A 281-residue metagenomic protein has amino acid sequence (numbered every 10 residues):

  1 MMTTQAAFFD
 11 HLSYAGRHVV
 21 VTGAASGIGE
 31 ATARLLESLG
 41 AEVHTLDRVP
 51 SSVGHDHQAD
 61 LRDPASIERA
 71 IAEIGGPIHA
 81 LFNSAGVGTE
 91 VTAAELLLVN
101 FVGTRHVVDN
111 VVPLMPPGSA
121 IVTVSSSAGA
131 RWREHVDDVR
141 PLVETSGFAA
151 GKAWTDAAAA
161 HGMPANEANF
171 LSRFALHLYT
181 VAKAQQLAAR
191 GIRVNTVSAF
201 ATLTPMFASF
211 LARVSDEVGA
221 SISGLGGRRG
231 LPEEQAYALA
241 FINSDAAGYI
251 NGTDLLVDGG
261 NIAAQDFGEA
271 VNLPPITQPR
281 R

Functional and structural regions predicted by a protein language model:
M2-D10, N251-R281: Short C-terminal tail/terminal secondary-structure segment of NAD(P)H-dependent dehydrogenase/reductase domains
H18, A25-S26: Conserved glycine-rich cofactor-binding loop
A25, A31-R34: N-terminal Rossmann NAD(P)H-binding glycine-rich loop of SDR-like oxidoreductase domains
R48-A65: Rossmann-fold cofactor-recognition segment
G88-T89, A94, P117-A189, A199-L203: Catalytic loop of short-chain dehydrogenase/reductase
H106, A168-N169, F174-H177, T196 (+3 more regions): C-terminal helical subdomain
P113, Q185-Q186, G248: Alpha-helical segment proximal to the catalytic Tyr-Lys
